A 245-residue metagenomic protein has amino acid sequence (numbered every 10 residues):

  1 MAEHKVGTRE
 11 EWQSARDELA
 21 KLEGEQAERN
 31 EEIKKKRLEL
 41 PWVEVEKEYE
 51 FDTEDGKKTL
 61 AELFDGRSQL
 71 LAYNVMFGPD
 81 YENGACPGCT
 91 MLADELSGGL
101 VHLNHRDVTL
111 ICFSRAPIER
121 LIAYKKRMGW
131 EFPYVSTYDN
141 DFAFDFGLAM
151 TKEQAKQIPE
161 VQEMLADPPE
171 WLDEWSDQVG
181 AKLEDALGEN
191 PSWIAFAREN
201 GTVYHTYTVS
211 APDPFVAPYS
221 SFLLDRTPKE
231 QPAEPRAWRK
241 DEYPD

Functional and structural regions predicted by a protein language model:
M1-R106, A123-G129, P133, N140-D245: Non-globular targeting/processing and membrane-anchoring segments
N104-L121: Catalytic nucleophile loop
S114, S136-Y138: Residues at the C-termini of beta-strands that transition into short coil/loop
